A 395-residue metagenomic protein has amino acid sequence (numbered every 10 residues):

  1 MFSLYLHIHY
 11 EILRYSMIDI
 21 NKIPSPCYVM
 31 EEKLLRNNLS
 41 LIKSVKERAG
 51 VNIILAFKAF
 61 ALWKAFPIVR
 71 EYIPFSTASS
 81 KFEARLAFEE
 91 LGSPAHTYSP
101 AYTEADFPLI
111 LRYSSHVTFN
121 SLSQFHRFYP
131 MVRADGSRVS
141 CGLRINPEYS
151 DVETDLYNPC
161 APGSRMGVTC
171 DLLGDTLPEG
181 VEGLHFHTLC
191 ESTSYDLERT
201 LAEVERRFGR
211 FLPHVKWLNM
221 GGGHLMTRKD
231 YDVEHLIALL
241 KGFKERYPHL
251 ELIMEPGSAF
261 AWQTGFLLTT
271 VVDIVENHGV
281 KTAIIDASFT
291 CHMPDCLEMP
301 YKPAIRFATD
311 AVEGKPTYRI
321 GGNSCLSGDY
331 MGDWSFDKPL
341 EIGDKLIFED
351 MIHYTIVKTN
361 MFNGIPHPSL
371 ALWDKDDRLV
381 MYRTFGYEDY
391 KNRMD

Functional and structural regions predicted by a protein language model:
L4-S16: Short, Lys/Arg-enriched N-terminal segments with co-localized hydrophobic residues within the first ~10-30 amino acids
R14-G92, Y98-A101, S288, F336-E341 (+2 more regions): N-terminal capping/small domains of soluble enzymes
L35, K58, A87, L143 (+5 more regions): Conserved, mostly hydrophobic/aromatic
V51-W217, Y231, L239-G242: Active-site-proximal beta-alpha core segment in soluble small-molecule metabolic enzymes
Y149-D151, C190, M226, F260 (+1 more regions): Feature marks short, surface-exposed loop/turn motifs that line or immediately flank catalytic pockets and channel
T188-L189, L218-T227, P256-S258: Glycine-rich beta-strand-to-loop/alpha-helix junction loops that act as flexible
L239, P256-D395: Charged (often Lys/Glu-rich) extended helix/loop segments that serve as interaction or gating elements
